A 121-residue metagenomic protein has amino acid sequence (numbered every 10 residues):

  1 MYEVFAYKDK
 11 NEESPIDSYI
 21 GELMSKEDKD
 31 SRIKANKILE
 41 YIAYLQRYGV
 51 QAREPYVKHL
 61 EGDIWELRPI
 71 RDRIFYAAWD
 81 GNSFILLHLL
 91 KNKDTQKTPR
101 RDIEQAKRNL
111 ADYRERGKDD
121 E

Functional and structural regions predicted by a protein language model:
M1-R71, G81-F84, K91-E121: Basic, Lys/Arg-enriched alpha-helical interface segments
I74-A77: Short, surface-exposed beta-strand/loop micro-motifs that present aromatic residues
